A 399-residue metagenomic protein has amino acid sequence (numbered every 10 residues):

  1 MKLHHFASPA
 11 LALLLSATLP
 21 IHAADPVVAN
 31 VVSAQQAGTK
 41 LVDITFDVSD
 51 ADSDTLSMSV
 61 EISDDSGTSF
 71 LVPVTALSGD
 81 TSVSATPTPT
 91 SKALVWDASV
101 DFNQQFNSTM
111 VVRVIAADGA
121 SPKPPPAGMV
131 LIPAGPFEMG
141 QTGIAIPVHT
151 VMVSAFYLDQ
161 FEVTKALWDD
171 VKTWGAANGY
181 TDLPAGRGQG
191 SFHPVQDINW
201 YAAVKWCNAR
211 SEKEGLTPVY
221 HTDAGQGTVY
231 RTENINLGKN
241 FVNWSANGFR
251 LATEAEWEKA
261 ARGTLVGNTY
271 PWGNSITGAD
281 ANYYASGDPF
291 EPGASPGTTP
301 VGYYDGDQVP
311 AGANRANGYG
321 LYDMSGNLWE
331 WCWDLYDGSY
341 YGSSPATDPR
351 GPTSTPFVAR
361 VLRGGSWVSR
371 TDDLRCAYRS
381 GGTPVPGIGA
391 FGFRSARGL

Functional and structural regions predicted by a protein language model:
S8-T18: Bacterial N-terminal signal peptides
P20-V27: Proline/serine/threonine-rich low-complexity linkers at boundaries of modular beta-sandwich domains
K40-I44: Structural beta-strand segments of beta-rich domains
D47-D52, D64, V100: Extracellular acidic, Ser/Thr/Pro-rich low-complexity tracts
F102-M110: Short glycine/proline/serine/threonine-rich loop/turn segments at secondary-structure transition edges
S121-G179, P194-E212, S325-G326, S395: A short glycine-rich, aromatic-capped structural motif
I132, E138, W200-A377: Functional-site microenvironments in short loops/helix caps that host divalent-cation chemistry
I388-L399: Short, structured beta-strand segments at or near domain termini in extracellular proteins/domains
